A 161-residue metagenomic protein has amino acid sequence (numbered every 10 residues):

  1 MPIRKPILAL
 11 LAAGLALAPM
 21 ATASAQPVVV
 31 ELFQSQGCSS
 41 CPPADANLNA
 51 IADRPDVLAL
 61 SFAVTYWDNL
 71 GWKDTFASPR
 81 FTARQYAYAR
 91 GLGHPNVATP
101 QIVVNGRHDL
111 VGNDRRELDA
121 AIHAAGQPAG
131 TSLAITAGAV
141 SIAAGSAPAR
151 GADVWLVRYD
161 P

Functional and structural regions predicted by a protein language model:
M1-L10: Bacterial N-terminal signal peptides that target proteins for export
P2, D68-N69, D114: Poly-acidic low-complexity segments
I3, A18-M20: Non-catalytic, low-structured ubiquitin/UBL-interacting segments
A9-A18: Bacterial N-terminal signal peptides
A21-L92, N96: Active-site-proximal cofactor/substrate-binding loop regions of enzyme domains
Q26, G91, N96-A98, H108-P161: Non-globular targeting/processing and membrane-anchoring segments
I102: Ligand-binding face of N-terminal immunoglobulin V-set domains in extracellular IgSF glycoproteins
N105: Conserved residues at the C-terminal ends of beta-strands
